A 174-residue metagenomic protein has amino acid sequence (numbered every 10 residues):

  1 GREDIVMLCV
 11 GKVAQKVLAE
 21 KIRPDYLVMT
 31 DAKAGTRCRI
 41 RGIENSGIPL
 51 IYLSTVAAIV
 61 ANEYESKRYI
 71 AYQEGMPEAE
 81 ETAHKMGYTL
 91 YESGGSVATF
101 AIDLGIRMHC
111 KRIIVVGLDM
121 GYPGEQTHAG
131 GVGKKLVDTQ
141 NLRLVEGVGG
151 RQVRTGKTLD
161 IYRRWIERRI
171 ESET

Functional and structural regions predicted by a protein language model:
G1-T174: Metal-ion/cofactor- or nucleotide/acyl-coenzyme-handling active-site neighborhoods
